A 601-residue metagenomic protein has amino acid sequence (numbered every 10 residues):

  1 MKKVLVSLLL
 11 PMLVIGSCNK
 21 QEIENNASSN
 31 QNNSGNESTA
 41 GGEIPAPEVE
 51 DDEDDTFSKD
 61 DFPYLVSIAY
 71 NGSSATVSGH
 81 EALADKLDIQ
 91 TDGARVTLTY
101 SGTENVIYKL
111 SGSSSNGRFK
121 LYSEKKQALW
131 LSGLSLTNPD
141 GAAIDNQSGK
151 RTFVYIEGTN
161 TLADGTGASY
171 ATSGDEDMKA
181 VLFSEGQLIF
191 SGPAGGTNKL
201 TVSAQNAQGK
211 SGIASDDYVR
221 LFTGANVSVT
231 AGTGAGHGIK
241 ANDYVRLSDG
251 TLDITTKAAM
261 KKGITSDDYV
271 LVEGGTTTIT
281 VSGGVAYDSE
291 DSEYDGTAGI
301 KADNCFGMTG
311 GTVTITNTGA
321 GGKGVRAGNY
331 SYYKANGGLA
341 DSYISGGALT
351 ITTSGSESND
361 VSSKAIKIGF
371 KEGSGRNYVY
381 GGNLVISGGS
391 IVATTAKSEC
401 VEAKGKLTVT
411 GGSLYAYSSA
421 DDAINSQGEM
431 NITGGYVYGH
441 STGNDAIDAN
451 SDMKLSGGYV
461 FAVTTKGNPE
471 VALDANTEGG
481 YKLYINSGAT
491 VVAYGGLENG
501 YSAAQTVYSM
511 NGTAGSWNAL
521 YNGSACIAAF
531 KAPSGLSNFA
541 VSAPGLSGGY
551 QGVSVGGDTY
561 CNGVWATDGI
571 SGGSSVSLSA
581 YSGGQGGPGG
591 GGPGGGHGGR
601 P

Functional and structural regions predicted by a protein language model:
K2-L8: Sec-dependent signal peptide recognition, specifically the positively charged N-region followed immediately by
L8-L10, A27: N-terminal regions of proteins, emphasizing targeting and processing segments when present
V14-S17: C-terminal motif of bacterial Sec signal peptides marking the signal peptidase cleavage site
N19-P601: A composition-driven surface/loop motif
